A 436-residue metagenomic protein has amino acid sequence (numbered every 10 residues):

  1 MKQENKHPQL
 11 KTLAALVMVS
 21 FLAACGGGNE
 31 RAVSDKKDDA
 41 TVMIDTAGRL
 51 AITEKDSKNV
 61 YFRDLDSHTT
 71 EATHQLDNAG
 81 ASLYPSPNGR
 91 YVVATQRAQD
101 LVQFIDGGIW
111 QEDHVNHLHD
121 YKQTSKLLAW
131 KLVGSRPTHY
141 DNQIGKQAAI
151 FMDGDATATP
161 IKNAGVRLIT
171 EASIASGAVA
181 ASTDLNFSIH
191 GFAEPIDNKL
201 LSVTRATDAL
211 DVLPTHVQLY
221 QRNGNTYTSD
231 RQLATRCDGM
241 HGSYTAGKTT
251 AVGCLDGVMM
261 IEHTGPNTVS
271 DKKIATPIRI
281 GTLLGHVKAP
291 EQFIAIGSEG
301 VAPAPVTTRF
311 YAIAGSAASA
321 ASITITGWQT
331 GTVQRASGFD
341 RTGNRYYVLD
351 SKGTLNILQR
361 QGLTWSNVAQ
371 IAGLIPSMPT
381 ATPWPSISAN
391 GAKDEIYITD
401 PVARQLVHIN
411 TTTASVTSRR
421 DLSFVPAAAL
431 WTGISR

Functional and structural regions predicted by a protein language model:
F21-A24: C-terminal motif of bacterial Sec signal peptides marking the signal peptidase cleavage site
G26-N29: Bacterial signal peptide processing site
K37-T41, N78-Y91, L127-G145, T183-N198 (+5 more regions): Repeated scaffold domains used in trafficking and secretory/extracellular systems, primarily beta-propellers
S57-A164: Post-signal peptide N-terminal segment of secreted/secretory-pathway proteins
T69-Q75, A81, H114-L132, I174-L185 (+5 more regions): A short beta-strand motif characteristic of beta-propeller blades
H119-G253: Long, acidic/polar, low-complexity amphipathic helices and coiled-coil-like
T204-R341: Acidic, serine/threonine- and glycine-rich low-complexity intrinsically disordered segments that serve as flexible
T399-R436: Blade-level signature of beta-propeller repeat domains, shared across WD40, Kelch, NHL, RCC1 and BNR/Asp-box propellers
